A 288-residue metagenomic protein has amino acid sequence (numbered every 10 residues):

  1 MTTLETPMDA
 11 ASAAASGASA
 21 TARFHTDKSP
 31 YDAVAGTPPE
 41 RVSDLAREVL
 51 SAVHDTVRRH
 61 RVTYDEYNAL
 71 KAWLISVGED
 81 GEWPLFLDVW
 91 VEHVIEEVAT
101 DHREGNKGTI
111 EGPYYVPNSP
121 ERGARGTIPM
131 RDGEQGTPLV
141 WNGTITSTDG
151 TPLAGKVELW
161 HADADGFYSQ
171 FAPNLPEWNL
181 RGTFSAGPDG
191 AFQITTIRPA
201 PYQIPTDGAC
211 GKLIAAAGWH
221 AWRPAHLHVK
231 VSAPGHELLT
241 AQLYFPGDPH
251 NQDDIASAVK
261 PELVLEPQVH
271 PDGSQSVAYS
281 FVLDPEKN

Functional and structural regions predicted by a protein language model:
M1-T6: N-terminal acidic, proline/glycine-rich, low-complexity intrinsically disordered segments
A14-N288: Beta-strand-dominated extracellular/periplasmic modules and repeats in secreted or surface-exposed proteins
